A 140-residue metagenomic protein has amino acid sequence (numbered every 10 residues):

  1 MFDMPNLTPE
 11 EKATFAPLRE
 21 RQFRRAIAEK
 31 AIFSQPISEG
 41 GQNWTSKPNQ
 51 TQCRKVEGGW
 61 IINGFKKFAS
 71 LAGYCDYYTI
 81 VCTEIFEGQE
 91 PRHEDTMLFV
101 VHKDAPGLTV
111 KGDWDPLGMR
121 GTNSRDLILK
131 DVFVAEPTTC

Functional and structural regions predicted by a protein language model:
M1-S70: Glycine-rich flavin
T14-L18, I61-I62, A105-P106, I128-C140: Long, well-ordered alpha-helical segments
G41, K111, P137-C140: Conserved catalytic-core motifs characterized by acidic clusters
W44-S46, R92, R120: Short solvent-exposed loop/turn micro-motifs enriched in small/polar/acidic residues
Q50-Q52, Y77-V81, L98-V100, D126-D131: Conserved hydrophobic/aromatic beta-strand scaffold that supports enzyme active sites
E57-I61, Y77, S124: A generic structural signal for beta-strand entry/edge sites
F65-V110: A short core secondary-structure module
P106-F133: Flexible, small-/acidic-enriched active-site or ligand-binding loops
